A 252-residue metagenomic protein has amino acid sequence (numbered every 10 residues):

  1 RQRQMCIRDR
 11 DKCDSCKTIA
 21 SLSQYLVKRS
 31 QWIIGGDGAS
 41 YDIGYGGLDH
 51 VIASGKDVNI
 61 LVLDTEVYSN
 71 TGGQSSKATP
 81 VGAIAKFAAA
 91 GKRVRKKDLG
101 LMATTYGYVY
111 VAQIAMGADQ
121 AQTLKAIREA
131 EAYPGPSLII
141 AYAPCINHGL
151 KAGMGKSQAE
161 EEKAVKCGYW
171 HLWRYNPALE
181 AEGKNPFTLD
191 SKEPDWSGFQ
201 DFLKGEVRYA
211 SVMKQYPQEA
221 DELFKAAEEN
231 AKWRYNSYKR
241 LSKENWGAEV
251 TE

Functional and structural regions predicted by a protein language model:
R1, A143-E252: Flexible, low-complexity linker and terminal segments
Q2-I7: Short, small-residue-biased leader/transition segments that mark boundaries at the very start of proteins
D9, C13, A20, V27-W32 (+2 more regions): Glycine-rich ThDP/TPP pyrophosphate-binding loop and its adjacent helix/strand module within ThDP-dependent enzymes
D11, S40, A88-R95, I114-Q122 (+5 more regions): Catalytic cores of large soluble enzymes that bind and process phosphate-bearing ligands
T18-S21, Y216: Intrinsically disordered, low-complexity segments used for protein-protein interactions
G36-G38: Active-site metal-binding loops of divalent metal-dependent hydrolases
